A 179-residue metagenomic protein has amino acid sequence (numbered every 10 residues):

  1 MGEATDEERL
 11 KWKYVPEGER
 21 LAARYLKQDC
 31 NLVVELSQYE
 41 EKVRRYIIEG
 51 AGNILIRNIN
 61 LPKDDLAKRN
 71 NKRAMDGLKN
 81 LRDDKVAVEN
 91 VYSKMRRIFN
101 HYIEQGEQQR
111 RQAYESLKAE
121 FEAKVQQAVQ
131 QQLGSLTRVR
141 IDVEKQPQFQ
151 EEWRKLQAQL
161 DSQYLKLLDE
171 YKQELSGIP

Functional and structural regions predicted by a protein language model:
M1-E7: Short acidic, low-complexity intrinsically disordered linear motifs used for protein-protein interactions
L10-K13, N31: Intrinsically disordered, compositionally biased glycine-rich interaction modules
G18-R20, K27-N31, A123, S135 (+1 more regions): Intrinsically disordered, low-complexity linear regions
E19-Y114: Long amphipathic alpha-helical segments with strong coiled-coil/leucine-zipper propensity
N70-K79, D83, K118, E122-Q126 (+2 more regions): Extended, charged helical/alpha-beta scaffold domains that provide interaction surfaces
Q105-P147: Amphipathic protein-protein interaction modules
T137-P179: Alpha-helical oligomerization segments
